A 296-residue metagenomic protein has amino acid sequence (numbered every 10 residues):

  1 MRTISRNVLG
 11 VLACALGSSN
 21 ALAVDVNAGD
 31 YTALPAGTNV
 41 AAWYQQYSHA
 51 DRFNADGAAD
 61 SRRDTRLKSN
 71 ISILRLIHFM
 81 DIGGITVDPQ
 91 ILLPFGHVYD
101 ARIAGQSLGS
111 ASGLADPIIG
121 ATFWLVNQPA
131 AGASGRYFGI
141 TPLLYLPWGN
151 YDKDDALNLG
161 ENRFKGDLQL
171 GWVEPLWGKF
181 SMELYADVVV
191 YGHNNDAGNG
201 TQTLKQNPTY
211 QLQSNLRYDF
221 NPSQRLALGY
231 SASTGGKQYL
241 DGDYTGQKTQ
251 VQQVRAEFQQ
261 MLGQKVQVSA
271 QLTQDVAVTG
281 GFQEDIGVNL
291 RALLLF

Functional and structural regions predicted by a protein language model:
S19-A23: Sec/Tat signal peptide C-region and signal peptidase I cleavage site
G29-G37, M80-V87, N127-Y137, W177-F180 (+2 more regions): Short loop/turn motifs that connect adjacent beta-strands in outer-membrane beta-barrel proteins
G37, R66-S72, I85, A111-I119 (+5 more regions): Residues that define the transmembrane beta-barrel architecture of outer-membrane proteins
A41-H49, P89-F95, I140-L146, L184-V190 (+2 more regions): Transmembrane beta-barrel strands of outer-membrane/channel proteins
W43, L74-H78, I119-L125, P142 (+4 more regions): Residues on the lipid-exposed face of transmembrane beta-strands in outer-membrane beta-barrel proteins
S48-I71, S107, A156-N158: Surface-exposed strand-loop-strand hairpins of Gram-negative outer-membrane beta-barrel proteins
N54, A58-R62, D196, T201-F296: Outer membrane beta-barrel transmembrane domains
H97-K205: Outer-membrane pore/translocation modules
